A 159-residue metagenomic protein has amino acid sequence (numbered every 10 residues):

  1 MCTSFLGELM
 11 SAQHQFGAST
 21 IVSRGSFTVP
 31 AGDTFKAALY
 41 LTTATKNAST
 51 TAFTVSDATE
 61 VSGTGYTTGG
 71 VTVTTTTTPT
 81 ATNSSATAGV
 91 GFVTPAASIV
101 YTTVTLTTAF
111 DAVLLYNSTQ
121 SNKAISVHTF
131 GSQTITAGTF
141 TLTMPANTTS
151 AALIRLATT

Functional and structural regions predicted by a protein language model:
M1-D111, S118-T159: Small cysteine-rich, disulfide-bonded extracellular modules of the LU/uPAR three-finger superfamily and closely related
